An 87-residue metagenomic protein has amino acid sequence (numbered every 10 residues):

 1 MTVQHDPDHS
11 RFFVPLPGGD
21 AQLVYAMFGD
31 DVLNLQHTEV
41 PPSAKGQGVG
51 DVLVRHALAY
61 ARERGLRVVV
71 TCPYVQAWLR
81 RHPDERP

Functional and structural regions predicted by a protein language model:
M1-R11: Active-site rim helix/loop that mediates acceptor-substrate recognition in acyltransferases
P15-K45: A short, structured beta-strand/loop element
E39, G48, G65: Conserved functional loop/turn residues at catalytic and ligand-binding sites
A44, G48-L53: Conserved acetyl-CoA pyrophosphate-binding loop and the N-cap/start of the following alpha-helix in GNAT-like
R55-P87: C-terminal structural segments of small proteins and small subunits
